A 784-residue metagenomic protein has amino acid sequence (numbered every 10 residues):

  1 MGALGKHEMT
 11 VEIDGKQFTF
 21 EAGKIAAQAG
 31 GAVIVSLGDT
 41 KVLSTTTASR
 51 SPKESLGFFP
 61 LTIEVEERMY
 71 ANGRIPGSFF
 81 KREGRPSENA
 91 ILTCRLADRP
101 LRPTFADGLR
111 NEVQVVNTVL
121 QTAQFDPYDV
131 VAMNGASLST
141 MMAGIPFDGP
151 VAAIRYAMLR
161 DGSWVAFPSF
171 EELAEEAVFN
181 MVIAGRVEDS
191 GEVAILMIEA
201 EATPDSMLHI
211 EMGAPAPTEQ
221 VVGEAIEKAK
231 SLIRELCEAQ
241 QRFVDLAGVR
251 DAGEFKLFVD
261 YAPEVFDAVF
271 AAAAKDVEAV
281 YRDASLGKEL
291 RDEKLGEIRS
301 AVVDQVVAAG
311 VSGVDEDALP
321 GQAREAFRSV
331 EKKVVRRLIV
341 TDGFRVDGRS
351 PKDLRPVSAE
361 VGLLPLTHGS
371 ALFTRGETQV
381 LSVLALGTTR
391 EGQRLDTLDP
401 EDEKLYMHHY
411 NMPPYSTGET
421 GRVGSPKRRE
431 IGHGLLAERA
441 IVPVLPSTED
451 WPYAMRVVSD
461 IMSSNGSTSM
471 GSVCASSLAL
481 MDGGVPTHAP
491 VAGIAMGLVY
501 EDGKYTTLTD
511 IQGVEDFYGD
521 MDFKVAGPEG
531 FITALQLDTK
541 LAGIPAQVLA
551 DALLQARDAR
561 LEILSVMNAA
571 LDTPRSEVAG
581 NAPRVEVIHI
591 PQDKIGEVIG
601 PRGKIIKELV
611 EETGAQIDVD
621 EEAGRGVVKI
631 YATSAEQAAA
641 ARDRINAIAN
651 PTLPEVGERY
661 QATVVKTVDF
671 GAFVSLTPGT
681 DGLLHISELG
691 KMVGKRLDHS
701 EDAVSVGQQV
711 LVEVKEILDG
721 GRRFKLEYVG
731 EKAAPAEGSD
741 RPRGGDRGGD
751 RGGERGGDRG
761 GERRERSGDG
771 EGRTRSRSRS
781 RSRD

Functional and structural regions predicted by a protein language model:
M1-S49, P150, G248-D399, P583-E597 (+2 more regions): Extended amphipathic alpha-helical scaffolds
G2-H7, I13-K16, G30, K41 (+8 more regions): Alpha/propeptide regions of enzymes that mature by internal proteolysis
Q17, A29-V115, V119-D126, E199-E211 (+5 more regions): Glycine-rich, flexible beta-strand/loop modules in the N-terminal catalytic cores of phosphate-handling
L37, T46-A48, V65-E67, N117-Q121 (+19 more regions): Flexible glycine-/small-residue-rich
G57-M69, A132-G135, V314-R324, Q393-P413 (+4 more regions): Conserved glycine-bearing catalytic or ligand-binding loops at nucleotide- and phosphate-handling centers of large
D107-V113, D148-P150, L236-F255, E289 (+7 more regions): Flexible, glycine/charged-enriched surface loops at secondary-structure junctions
G144-L286, L480-S576: Mobile "lid/hinge" segments at catalytic clefts and subdomain interfaces of large enzymes
N581-P583, I590-D784: Single-stranded RNA-binding regions, centering on S1/OB-family and related RNA-binding modules
